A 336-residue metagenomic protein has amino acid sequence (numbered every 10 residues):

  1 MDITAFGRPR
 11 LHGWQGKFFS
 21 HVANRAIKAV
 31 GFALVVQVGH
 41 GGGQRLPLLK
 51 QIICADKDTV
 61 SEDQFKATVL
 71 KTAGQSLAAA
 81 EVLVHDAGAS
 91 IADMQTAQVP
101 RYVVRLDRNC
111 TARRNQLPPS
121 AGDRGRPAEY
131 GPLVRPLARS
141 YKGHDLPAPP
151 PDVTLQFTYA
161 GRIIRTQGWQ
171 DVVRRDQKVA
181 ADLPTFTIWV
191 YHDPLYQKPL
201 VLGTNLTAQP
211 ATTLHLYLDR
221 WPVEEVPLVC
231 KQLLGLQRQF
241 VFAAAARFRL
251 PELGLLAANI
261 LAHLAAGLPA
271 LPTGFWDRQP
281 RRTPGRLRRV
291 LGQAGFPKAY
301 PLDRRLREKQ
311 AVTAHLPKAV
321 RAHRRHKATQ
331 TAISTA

Functional and structural regions predicted by a protein language model:
M1-G42, Q170-Q177: Active-site-proximal, Lys/Arg-enriched surface segment that forms a nucleic-acid-binding/basic interface patch
M1-G7, V35, A80-A89, Y102 (+3 more regions): Short, conserved catalytic/metal-binding motifs centered on acidic residues
G42-C54: Local beta-strand/beta-hairpin segments that build beta-sheet-rich folds
I53-T185, L268, P272-D277, R281 (+3 more regions): An internal, acidic/charged active-site-proximal segment that coordinates divalent cations and/or engages
D182-V190, P194: Broad, structure-driven detector of short, well-ordered beta-strand segments within folded domains
P210-V241: Short amphipathic alpha-helical "interface-anchor" segments enriched in bulky aromatics
L236-Q293: Basic, amphipathic alpha-helical segments enriched in Lys/Arg and hydrophobic/aromatic residues
R278-A336: Long, low-complexity C-terminal extensions of enzymes
